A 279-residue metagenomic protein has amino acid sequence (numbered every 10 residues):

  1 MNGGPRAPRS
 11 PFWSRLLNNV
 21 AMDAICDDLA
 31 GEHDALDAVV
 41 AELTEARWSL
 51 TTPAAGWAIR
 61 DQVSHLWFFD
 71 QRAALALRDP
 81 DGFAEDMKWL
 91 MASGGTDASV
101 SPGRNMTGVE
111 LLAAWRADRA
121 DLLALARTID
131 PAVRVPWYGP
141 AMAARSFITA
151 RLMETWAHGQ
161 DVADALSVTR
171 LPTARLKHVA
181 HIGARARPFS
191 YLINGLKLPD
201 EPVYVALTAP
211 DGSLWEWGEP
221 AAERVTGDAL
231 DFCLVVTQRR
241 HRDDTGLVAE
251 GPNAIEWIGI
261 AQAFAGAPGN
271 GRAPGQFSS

Functional and structural regions predicted by a protein language model:
N2-G4, P8: Targeting/processing segments of secretory and organellar proteins
P8-R9, E256: Intrinsically disordered, low-complexity segments enriched in serine/threonine/proline/glycine and often basic
L16-E42, A46-M153: Active-site-adjacent scaffolding segments
L16-I25, R78-W89, A113, T128-S279: Structured surface interface patches that mediate subunit assembly and partner/cofactor docking
